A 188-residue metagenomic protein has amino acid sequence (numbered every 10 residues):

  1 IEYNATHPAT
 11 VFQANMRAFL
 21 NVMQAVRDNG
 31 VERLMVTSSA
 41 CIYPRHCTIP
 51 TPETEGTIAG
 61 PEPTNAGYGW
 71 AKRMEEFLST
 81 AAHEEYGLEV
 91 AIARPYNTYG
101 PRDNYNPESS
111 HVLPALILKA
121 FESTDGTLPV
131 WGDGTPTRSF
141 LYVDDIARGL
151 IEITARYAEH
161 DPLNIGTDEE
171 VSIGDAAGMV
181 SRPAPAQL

Functional and structural regions predicted by a protein language model:
I1-A14: NAD(P)H-binding glycine-rich loop region in Rossmannoid oxidoreductase-like domains and their noncatalytic homologs
Q13, R17-N65, A91: Conserved Rossmann-fold NAD(P)-dependent oxidoreductase catalytic core, especially the SDR/UDP-sugar
M16-Q24, F77, P114, D144-A147 (+1 more regions): Conserved active-site region of classical short-chain dehydrogenase/reductase
N21-Q24, D28, R45, P63-Y96 (+1 more regions): Active-site Tyr-X1-5-Lys
L34-S38, A91-N97, S139, N164-I165: Structural signature of the Rossmann-like NAD(P)-dependent dehydrogenase/reductase core
I42-Y43, A91, T98-G100, I146: Conserved sequence/active-site signature of Rossmann-fold short-chain dehydrogenase/reductase
T64-Y68, Y96-S110, G132-D144, T167-V171: Glycine-rich "substrate-gating" loop/helix at the edge of Rossmann-like oxidoreductase active sites
E122-L188: C-terminal substrate-binding subdomain of Rossmann-fold SDR/epimerase-dehydratase oxidoreductases
